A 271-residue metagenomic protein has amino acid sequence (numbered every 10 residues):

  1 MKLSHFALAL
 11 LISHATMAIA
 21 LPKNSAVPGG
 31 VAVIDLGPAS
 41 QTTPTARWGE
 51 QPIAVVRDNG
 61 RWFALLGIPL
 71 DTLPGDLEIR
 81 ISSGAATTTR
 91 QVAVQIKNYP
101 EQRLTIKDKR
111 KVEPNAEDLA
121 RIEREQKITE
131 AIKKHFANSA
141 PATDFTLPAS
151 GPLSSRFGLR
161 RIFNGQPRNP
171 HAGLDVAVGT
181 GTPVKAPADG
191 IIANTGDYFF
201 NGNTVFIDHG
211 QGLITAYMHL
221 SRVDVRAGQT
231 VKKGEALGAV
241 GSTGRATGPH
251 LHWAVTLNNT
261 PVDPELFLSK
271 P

Functional and structural regions predicted by a protein language model:
K2-A9: Sec-dependent signal peptide recognition, specifically the positively charged N-region followed immediately by
L10, N24-A26, L36, T45 (+11 more regions): Generic marker of residues within folded, mature protein domains
S13-M17: N-terminal signal peptide c-region/cleavage motif recognized by signal peptidases
I19-P152, R156: Non-catalytic extracellular/periplasmic "stalk" and linker regions immediately N-terminal to catalytic or recognition
T146-P271: Catalytic cores of peptidoglycan-degrading enzymes
